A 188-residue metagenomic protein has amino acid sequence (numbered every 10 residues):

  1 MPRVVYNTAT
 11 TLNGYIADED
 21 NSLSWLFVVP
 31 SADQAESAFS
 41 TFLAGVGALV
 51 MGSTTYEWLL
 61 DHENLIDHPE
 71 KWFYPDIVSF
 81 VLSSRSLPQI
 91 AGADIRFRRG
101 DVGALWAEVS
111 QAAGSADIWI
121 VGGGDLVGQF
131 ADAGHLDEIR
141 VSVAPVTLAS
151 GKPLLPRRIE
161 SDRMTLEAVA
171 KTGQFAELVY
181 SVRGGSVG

Functional and structural regions predicted by a protein language model:
M1-G188: Enzymes that bind and transform nitrogen-containing heteroaromatic metabolites
